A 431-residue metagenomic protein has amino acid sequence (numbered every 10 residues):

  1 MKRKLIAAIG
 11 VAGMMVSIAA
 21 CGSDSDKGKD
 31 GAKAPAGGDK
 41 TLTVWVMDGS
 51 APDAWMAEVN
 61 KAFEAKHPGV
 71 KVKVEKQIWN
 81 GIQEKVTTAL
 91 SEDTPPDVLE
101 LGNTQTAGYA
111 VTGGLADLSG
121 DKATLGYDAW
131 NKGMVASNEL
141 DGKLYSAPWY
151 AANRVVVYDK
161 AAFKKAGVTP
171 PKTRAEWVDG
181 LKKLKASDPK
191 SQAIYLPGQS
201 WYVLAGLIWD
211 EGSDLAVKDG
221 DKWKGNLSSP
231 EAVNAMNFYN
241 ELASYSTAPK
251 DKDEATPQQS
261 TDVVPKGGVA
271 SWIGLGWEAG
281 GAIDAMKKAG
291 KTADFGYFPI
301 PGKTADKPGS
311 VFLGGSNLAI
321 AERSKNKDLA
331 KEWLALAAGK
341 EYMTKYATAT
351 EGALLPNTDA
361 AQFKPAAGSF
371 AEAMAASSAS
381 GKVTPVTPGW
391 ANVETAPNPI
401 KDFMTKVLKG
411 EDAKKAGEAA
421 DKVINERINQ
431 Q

Functional and structural regions predicted by a protein language model:
A62-W130, A161-K172, V263-S271, K288-A289 (+2 more regions): Extracytoplasmic "Venus flytrap"/periplasmic binding protein-like
N103-R154, V178, L207, D294-F298 (+1 more regions): Hinge/lid segment of periplasmic solute-binding proteins
Y109-G113, M134-T169, P197-D221, F312-A319 (+2 more regions): Periplasmic solute-binding protein
S119-W130, A193-I194, S213-N234, D284-G290 (+3 more regions): Short, solvent-exposed loop/beta-turn-alpha elements that line the ligand-binding surface or hinge of extracytoplasmic
G133-A136, F298-P299, A347-T395: Long, aromatic- and glycine/proline-rich binding clefts that accommodate carbohydrate-like moieties
K164, S380-Q431: Conserved C-terminal helix/tail region of periplasmic/extracytoplasmic solute-binding proteins
L181-K185, K222-D253: Glycine-centered hinge/linker elements that transmit conformational signals in sensory and ligand-binding systems
N237-K325: Extracytoplasmic/periplasmic substrate-binding proteins
